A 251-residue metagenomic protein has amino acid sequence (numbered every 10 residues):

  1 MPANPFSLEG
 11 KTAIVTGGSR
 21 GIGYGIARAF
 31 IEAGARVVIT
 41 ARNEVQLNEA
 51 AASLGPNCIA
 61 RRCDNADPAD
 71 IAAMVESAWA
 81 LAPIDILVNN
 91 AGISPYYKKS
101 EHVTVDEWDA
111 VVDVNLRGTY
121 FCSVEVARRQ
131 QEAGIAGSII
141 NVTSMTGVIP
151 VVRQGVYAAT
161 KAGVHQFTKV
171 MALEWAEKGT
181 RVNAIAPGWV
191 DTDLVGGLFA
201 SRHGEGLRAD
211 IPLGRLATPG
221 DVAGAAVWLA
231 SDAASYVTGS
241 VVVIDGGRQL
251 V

Functional and structural regions predicted by a protein language model:
P2-N4, S94-Y97, I149, L213 (+2 more regions): Short C-terminal tail/terminal secondary-structure segment of NAD(P)H-dependent dehydrogenase/reductase domains
T12, S19-G21: Conserved glycine-rich cofactor-binding loop
E44-V45, R62-M74, V105, G220-D221: The beta1-alpha1 cofactor-binding region of Rossmann-like NAD(H)/NADP(H)-dependent oxidoreductases
K98-S100, T104-V112, V195, L207: Substrate-binding pocket helix/loop in short-chain dehydrogenase/reductase
S123, T160, T168: Active-site helix of classical SDR
R128, L173-E177, S235: Alpha-helical segment proximal to the catalytic Tyr-Lys
S144: Residue(s) in the substrate-gating loop at a strand-loop-helix junction that position the organic substrate next
